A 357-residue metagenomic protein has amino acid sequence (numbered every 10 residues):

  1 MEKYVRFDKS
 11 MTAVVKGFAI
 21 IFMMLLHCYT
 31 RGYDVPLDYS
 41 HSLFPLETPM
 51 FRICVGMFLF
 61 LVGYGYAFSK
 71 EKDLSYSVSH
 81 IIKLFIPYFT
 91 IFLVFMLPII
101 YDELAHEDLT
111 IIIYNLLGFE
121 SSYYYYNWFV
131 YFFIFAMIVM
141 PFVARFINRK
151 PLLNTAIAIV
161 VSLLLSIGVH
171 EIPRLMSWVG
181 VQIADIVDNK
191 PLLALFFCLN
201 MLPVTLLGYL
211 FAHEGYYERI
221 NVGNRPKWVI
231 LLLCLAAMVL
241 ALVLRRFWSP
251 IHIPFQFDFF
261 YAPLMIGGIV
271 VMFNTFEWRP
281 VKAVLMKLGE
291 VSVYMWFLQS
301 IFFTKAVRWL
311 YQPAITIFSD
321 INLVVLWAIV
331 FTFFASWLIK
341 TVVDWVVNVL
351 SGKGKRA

Functional and structural regions predicted by a protein language model:
M1-H170, K287, V291, Q312-A357: Membrane-cytosol interface segments of multi-pass membrane proteins, especially ER/Golgi lipid-handling enzymes
R6-S10, A105-Y114, S177-G180, L202-G215 (+1 more regions): Hydrophobic, membrane-facing alpha-helical anchors
L25-V35, D102-H106, P173-W178, L199-L207 (+1 more regions): Hydrophobic alpha-helical transmembrane segments
T30-L37, I100-A105, V169-A184, L240-I251 (+1 more regions): Juxtamembrane "helix-exit" motif on the non-cytosolic side of transmembrane helices
L43-V55, L117-F132, H170-V204, L242-G268 (+1 more regions): Interfacial loop-to-helix transition and helix-capping segments at the boundaries of transmembrane helices
Y64-K72, Y101, F142-N148, L207-R219 (+4 more regions): Structural signal for the C-terminal ends of transmembrane alpha-helices and the immediately following loop
A156, L163, L195, K227-L231: Bacterial carbohydrate/catabolite-sensing allosteric modules
C198-L199, H213-W296, I301-W327: Alpha-helical transmembrane segments and terminal signal-anchor/GPI-anchor hydrophobic tails, characterized by long
